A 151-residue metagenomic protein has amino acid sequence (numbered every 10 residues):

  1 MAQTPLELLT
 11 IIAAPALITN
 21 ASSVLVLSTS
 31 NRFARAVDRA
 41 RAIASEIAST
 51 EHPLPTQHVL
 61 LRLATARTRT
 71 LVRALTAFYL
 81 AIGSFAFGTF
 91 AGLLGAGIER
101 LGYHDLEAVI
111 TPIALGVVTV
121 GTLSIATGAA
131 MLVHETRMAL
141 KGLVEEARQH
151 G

Functional and structural regions predicted by a protein language model:
M1-G151: Cytosol-facing regions at membranes
